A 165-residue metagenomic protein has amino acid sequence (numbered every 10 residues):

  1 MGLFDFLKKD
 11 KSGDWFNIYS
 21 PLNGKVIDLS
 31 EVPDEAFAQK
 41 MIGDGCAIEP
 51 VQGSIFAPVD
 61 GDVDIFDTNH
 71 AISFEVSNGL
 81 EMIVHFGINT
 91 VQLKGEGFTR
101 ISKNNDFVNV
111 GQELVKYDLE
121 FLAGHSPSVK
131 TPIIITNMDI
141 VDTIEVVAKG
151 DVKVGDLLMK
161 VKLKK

Functional and structural regions predicted by a protein language model:
G2-K165: Contiguous, well-folded functional domains in the mature portion of proteins
